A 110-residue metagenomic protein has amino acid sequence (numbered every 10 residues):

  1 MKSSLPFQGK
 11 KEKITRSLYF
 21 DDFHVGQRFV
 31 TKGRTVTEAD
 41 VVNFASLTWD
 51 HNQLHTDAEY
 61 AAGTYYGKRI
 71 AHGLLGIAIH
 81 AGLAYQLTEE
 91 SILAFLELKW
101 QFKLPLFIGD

Functional and structural regions predicted by a protein language model:
K2-E97: Hot-dog-fold acyl-thioester-processing enzymes
E97-D110: Active-site beta-strand->loop segment that positions catalytic residues and contacts the acyl thioester
